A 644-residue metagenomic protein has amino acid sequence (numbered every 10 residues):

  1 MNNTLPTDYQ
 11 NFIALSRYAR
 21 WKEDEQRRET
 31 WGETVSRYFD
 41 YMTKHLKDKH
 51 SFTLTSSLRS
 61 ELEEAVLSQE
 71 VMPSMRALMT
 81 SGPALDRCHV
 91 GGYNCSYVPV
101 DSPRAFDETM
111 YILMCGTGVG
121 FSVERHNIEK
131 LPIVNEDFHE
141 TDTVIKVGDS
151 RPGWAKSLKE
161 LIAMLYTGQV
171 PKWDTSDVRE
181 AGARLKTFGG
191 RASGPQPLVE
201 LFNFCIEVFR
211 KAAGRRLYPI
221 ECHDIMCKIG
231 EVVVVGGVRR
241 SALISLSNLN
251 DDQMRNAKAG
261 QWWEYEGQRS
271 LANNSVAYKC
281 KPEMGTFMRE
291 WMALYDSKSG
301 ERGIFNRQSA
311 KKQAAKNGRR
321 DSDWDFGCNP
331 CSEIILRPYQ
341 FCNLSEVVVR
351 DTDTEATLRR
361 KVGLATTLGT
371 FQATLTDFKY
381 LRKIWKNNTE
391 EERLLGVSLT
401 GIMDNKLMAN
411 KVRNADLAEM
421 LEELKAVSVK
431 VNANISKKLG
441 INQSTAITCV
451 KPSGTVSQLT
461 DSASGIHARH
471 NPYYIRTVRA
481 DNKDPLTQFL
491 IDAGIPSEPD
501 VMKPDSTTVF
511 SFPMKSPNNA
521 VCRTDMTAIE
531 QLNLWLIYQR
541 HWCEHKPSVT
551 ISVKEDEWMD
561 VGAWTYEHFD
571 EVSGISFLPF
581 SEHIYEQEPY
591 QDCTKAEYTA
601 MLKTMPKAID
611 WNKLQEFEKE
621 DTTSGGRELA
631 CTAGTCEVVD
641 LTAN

Functional and structural regions predicted by a protein language model:
M1-N644: Extended catalytic cores of very large enzyme megasubunits
